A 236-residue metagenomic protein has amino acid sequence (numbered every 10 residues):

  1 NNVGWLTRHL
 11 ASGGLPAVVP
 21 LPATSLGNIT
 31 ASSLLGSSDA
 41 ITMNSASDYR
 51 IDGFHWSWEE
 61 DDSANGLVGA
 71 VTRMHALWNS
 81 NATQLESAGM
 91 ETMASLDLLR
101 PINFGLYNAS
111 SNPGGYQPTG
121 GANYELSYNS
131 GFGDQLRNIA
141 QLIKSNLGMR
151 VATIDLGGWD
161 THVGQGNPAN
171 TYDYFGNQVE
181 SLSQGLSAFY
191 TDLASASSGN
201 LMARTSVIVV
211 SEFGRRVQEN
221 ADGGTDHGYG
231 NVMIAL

Functional and structural regions predicted by a protein language model:
N1-S183, A188-S198, Q218, V232-L236: Feature for exported/extracytoplasmic and membrane-associated proteins, marking the mature portion
A23, R204-S206: Residues at or immediately flanking beta-strands
N146, G199-A203, T225-Y229: A structural signal for short secondary-structure junctions
V151-L156, S206-E212: Beta-strand elements within well-structured catalytic alpha/beta cores of enzymes that handle phosphate/sulfate esters
S211-L236: Histidine-centered active-site microenvironments of extracellular/periplasmic hydrolases and transferases
